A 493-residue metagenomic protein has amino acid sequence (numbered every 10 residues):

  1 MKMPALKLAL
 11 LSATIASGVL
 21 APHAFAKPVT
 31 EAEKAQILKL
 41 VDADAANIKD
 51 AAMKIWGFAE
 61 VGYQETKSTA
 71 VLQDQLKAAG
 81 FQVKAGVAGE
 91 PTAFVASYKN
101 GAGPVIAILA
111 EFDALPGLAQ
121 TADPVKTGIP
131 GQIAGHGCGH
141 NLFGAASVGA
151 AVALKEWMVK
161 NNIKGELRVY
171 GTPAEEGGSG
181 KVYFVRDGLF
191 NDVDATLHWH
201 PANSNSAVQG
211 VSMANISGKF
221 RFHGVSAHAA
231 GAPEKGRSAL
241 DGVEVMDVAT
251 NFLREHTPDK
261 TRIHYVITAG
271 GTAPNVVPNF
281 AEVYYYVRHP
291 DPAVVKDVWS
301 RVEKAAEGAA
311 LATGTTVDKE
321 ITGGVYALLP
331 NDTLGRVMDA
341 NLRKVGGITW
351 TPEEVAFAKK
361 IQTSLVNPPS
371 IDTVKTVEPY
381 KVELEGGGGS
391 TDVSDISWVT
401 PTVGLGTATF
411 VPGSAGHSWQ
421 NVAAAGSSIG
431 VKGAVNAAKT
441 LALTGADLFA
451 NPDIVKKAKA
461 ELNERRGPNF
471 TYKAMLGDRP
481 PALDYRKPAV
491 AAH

Functional and structural regions predicted by a protein language model:
K2-F25: Gram-negative bacterial Sec-dependent N-terminal signal peptides
K27-H136, A145-G165: Acidic/His- and Gly-rich active-site-bordering loop/insert found across diverse amide/peptide-bond hydrolases
K27-P28, E244-H493: Metal-dependent amide/peptide-bond hydrolase catalytic core, centered on the "pita-bread" metallohydrolase fold
V41-I48, A52, W56-A59, L76 (+8 more regions): Sec/Tat-exported extracytoplasmic proteins
K49, K84, V105-L109, H136 (+6 more regions): Structural recognition of the beta-strand scaffold that forms the well-ordered cores of secreted hydrolase catalytic
I55, L76, A96, I108 (+10 more regions): Divalent metal-coordination and catalytic microenvironments
D113-T127, V211-R221, F410-S418: Acidic-glycine-rich active-site phosphate/pyrophosphate-binding loop
P124-G135, N141-L142, M158-P278, R288: Histidine/acidic-residue-rich, glycine-tolerant segments that coordinate divalent metal ions
